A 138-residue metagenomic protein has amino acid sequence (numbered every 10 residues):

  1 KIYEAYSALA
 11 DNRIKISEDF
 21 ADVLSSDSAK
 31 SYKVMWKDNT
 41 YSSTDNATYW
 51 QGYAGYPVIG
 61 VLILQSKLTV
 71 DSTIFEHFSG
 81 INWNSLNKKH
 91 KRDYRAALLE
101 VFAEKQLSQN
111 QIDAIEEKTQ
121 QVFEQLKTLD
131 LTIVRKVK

Functional and structural regions predicted by a protein language model:
K1-K138: Long, low-complexity, compositionally biased intrinsically disordered regions
